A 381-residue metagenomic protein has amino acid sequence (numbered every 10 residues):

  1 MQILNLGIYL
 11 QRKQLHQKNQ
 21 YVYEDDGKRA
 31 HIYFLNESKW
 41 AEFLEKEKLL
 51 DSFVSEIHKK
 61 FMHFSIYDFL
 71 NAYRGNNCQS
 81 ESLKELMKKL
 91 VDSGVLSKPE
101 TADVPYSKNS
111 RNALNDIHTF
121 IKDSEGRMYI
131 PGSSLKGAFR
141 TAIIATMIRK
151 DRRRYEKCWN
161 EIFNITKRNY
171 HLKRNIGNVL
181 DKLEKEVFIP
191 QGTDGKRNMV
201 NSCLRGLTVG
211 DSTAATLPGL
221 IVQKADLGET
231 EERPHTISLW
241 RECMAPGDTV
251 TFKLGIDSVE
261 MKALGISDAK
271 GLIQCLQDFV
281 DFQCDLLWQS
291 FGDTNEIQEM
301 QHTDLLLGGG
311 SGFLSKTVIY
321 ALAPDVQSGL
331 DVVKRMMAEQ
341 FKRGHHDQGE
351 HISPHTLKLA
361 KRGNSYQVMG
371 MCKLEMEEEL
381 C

Functional and structural regions predicted by a protein language model:
M1-I66, L70, G195-C381: Basic polyanion-binding and macromolecular-assembly surfaces
N71-D123, R127-P131, R140-W240, P324 (+2 more regions): Extended, compositionally biased
L135: Active-site acidic/histidine clusters and adjacent loop/turn architecture that either coordinate catalytic ions
